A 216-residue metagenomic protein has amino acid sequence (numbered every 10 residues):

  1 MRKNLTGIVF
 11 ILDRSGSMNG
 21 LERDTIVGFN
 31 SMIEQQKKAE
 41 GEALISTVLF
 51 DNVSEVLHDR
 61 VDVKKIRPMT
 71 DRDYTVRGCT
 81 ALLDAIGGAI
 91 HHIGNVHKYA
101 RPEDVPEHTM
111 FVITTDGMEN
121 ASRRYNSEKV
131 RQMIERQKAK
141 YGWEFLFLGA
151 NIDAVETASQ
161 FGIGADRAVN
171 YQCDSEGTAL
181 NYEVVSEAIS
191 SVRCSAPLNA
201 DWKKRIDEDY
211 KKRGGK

Functional and structural regions predicted by a protein language model:
M1-K216: Acidic, low-complexity intrinsically disordered regions
